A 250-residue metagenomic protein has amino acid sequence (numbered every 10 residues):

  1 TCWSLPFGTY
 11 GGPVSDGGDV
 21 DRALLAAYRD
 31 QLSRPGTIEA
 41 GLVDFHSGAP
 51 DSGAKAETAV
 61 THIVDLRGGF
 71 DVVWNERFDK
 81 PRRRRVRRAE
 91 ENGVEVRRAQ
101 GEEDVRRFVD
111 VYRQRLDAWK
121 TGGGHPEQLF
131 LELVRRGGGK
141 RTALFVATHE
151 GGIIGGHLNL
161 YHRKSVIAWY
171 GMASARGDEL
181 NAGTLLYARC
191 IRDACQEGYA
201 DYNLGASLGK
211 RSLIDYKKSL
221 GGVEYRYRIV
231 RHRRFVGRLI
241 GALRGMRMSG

Functional and structural regions predicted by a protein language model:
T1, G48-S52, R211-L213: Short catalytic/ligand-binding loop motif for oxyanion handling, primarily in non-cytosolic enzymes, centered on
T1-V14, T58: Residues forming anionic-ligand binding surfaces in small-molecule and nucleic-acid pockets of primarily soluble enzymes
L5-G8, D16, R22-Q31, L129-A242: Aromatic (often tryptophan-rich) hydrophobic motifs at membrane interfaces
P13-G17, V73: Acyl-group handling in specialized metabolite and lipid biosynthesis
G18-T61: Non-catalytic accessory segments adjacent to catalytic cores
G41, R97, A200-L204: Short catalytic-loop micro-motif centered on adjacent basic/acidic residues
D44-E179: A conserved beta-strand-loop-helix scaffold within acyl/acetyltransferase catalytic domains
V60, V64-D65, H232-G250: C-terminal "cap" of GNAT-fold acetyltransferases
